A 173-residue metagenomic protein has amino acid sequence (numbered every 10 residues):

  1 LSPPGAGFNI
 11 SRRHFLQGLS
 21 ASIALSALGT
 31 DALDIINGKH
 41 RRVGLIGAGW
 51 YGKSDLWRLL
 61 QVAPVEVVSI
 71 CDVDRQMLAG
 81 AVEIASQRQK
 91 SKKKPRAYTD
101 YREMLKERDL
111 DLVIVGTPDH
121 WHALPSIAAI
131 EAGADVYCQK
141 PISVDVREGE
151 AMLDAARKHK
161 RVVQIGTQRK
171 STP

Functional and structural regions predicted by a protein language model:
L1-C138, R147-V162: N-terminal glycine-/serine-/threonine-rich beta1-alpha1-beta2 phosphate-ribose binding loop of Rossmann-like
K140-I142, T167-R169: Short strand-turn motif at the edge of the Rossmann-like AdoMet-binding core
